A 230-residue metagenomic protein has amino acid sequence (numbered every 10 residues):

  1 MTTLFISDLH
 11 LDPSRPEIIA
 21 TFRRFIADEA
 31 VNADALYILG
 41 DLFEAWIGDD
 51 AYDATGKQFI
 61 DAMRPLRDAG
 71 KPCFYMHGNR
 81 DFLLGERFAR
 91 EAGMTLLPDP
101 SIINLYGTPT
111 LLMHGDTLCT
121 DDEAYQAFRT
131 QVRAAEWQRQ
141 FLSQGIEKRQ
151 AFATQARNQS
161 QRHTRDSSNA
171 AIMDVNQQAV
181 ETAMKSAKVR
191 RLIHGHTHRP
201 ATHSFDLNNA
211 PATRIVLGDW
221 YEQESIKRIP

Functional and structural regions predicted by a protein language model:
M1-T2, P230: Short, low-complexity, intrinsically disordered N-terminal peptides in bacterial proteins
T2, L11-L105: Core catalytic region of metal-dependent phosphoesterases/phosphodiesterases, especially metallo-beta-lactamase-like
T3-F5, L36-I38, L111, I193: Residue-level marker for buried hydrophobic side chains located in beta-strands that build the well-ordered beta-sheet
L42-L66, R162-V175, A179-L192: N-terminal short leaders/motifs
W46, W137, L217-W220: Tryptophan-centered motif/residue detector
E91-P98, P109-L111, D116, D121-F128 (+1 more regions): Conserved beta-sheet core of the metallophosphoesterase superfamily
G115-V175: Active-site-proximal loop/helix segment associated with metal-binding centers of metalloenzymes
